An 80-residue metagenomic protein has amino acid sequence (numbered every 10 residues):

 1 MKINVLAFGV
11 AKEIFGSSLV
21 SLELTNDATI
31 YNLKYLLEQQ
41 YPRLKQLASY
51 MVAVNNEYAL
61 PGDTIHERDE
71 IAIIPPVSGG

Functional and structural regions predicted by a protein language model:
M1-S78: Ubiquitin-like/PB1-type beta-grasp interaction modules and other compact soluble beta-rich domains
